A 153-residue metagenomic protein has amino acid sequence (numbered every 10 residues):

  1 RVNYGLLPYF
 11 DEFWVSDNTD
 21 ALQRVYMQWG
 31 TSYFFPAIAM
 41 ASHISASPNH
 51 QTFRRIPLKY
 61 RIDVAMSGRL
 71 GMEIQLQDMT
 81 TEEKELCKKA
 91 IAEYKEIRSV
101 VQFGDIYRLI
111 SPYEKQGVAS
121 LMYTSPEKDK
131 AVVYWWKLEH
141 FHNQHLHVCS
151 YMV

Functional and structural regions predicted by a protein language model:
R1-D78: Glycan-recognition surfaces
Y9-M27, S99-I106, Y123-L138: Short, Lys/Arg-enriched charge-dense amphipathic segments
F10-W14, K84, Y151-M152: Short, low-complexity, polar/charged sequence segments that are solvent-exposed and flexible
T19, F34, P112, H140-F141: Intrinsically disordered, low-complexity regulatory segments enriched in acidic/serine/proline/glutamine/glycine
K59-S111: Catalytic cores of secreted or luminal carbohydrate-active enzymes
Y113-M152: Carbohydrate-binding surface patches
